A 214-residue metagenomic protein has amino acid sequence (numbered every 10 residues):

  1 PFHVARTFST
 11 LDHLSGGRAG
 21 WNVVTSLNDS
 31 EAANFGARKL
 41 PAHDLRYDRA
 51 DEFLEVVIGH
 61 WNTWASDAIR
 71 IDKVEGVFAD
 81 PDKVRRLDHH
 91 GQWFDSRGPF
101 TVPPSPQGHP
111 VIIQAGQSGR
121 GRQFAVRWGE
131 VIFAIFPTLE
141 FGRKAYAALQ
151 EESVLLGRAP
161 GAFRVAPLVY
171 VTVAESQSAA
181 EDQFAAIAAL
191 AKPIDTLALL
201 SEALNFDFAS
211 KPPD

Functional and structural regions predicted by a protein language model:
P1-F35, P41-D44, R49-F53: Hydrophobic or amphipathic alpha-helical targeting/insertion segments
T7-T10, V24-N28, Q117-S118, P137-T138 (+1 more regions): An acidic- and aromatic-residue-enriched active-site/binding cleft used to recognize and process polar
L11, W21, V57, I112 (+3 more regions): Conserved, mostly hydrophobic/aromatic
D12-R18, V126, V154-P160: Acidic (Asp/Glu)-rich catalytic clusters
G17-V23, P110-A115, E130-A134, F163-Y170: Hydrophobic faces of well-ordered beta-strands that scaffold small-molecule active sites in alpha/beta enzyme cores
D44-G108, E140-D214: An alpha-helical appendage that flanks or caps ligand/catalytic pockets
Q114-F124, A186: Short, acidic/polar
G121-V131, F136-T138: Long, repeat-rich segments with strong aromatic
